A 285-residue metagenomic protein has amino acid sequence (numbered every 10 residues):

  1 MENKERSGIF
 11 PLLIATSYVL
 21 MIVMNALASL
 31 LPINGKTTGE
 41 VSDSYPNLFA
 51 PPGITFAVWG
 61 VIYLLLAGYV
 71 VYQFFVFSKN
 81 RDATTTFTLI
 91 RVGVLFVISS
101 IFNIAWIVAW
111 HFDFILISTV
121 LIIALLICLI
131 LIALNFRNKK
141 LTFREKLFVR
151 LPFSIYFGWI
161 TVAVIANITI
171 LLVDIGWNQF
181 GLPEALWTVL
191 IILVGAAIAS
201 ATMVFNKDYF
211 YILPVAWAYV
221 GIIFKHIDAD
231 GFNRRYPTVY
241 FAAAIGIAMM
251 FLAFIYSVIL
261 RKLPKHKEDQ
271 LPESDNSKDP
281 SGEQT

Functional and structural regions predicted by a protein language model:
E2-I14, W59, L213: N-terminal membrane topogenic signal
R6, F75-K79, F136-K140, F254-L271: Membrane-interface capping segments at transmembrane-helix boundaries
T16-V23, R91, L95-W106, I122-L134 (+1 more regions): Alpha-helical transmembrane segments of multi-pass integral membrane proteins
Y18-G35: Alpha-helical transmembrane segments of multi-pass membrane proteins
D43-V58, L147-S154, W177-W187: Short aromatic-rich membrane-water interface segments that cap or initiate transmembrane helices in multi-pass membrane
A50-F56, F180-A197, F224-L252: Membrane-interface transmembrane-helix boundary segments in multi-pass integral membrane proteins
A105-T119, I175-L182, M203-N206, A229-R234: Membrane-interface helix caps and helix-loop-helix hairpins in membrane proteins
F210-I222: Central hydrophobic cores of alpha-helical transmembrane segments in multi-pass integral membrane proteins
